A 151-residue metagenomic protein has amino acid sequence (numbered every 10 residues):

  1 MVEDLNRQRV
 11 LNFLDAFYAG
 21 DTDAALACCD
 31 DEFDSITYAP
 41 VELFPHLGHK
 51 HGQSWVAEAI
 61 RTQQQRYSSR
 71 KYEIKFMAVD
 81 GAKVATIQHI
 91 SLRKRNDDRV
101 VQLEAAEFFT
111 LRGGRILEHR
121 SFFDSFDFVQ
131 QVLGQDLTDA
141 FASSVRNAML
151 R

Functional and structural regions predicted by a protein language model:
M1-L5, Q64-R151: A beta-strand edge to alpha-helix "cap/lid" segment located at domain peripheries
V2-D34, L150: Short acidic-aromatic low-complexity motifs
N6-L11, Q53, A57, R93: Generic alpha-helical hydrophobic packing signal
V10, L14-F17, C29, T37 (+3 more regions): Hydrophobic alpha-helical core bundles mediating ligand binding, dimerization, or RNAP-core interactions
V10-F13, A25-L26, F33, V56 (+3 more regions): Hydrophobic pocket/interface hotspot
L11-D21, L43-L47, Q63-R66, I87 (+1 more regions): Short, mixed-charge, low-aromatic patches
D23-A24, D30-G81: A solvent-exposed, acidic/Ser-Thr-rich amphipathic alpha-helical stretch
